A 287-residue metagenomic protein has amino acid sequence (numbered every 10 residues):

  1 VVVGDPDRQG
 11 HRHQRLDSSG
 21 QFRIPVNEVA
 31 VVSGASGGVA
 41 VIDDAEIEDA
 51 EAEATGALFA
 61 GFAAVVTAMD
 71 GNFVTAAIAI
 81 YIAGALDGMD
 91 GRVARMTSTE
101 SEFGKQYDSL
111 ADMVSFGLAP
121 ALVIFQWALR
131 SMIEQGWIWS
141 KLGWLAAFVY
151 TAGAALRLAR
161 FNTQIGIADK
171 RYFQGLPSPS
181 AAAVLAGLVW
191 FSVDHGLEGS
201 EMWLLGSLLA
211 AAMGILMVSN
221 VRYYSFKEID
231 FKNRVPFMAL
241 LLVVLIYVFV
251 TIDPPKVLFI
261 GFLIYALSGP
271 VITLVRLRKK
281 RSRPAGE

Functional and structural regions predicted by a protein language model:
V1-V3, I24: Hydrophobic alpha-helical signal/anchor motif
G10, R15-E46: N-terminal periplasmic "start-of-domain" segments of outer-membrane beta-barrel proteins
E48-G88, I272, E287: Topogenic membrane-insertion module of multi-pass membrane proteins
A50-A57, S109-F116, Q174-A182, R234-M238: Select subsegments of transmembrane alpha-helices in polytopic membrane proteins, especially boundary-proximal
A52-A54, M96-L158, L188: Multi-pass membrane catalytic core of lipid/isoprenoid biosynthesis enzymes
A63-I78, P120-L145, L188-L205, T251-P255: Helix-coil boundary and interhelical linker segments in multi-pass alpha-helical membrane proteins
M69-T75, E100, G104, Q135-W144 (+3 more regions): Short juxtamembrane and helix-loop transition motifs at transmembrane-helix boundaries in membrane proteins
K170-E287: C-terminal membrane-associated helical module and adjoining short loops/tails
